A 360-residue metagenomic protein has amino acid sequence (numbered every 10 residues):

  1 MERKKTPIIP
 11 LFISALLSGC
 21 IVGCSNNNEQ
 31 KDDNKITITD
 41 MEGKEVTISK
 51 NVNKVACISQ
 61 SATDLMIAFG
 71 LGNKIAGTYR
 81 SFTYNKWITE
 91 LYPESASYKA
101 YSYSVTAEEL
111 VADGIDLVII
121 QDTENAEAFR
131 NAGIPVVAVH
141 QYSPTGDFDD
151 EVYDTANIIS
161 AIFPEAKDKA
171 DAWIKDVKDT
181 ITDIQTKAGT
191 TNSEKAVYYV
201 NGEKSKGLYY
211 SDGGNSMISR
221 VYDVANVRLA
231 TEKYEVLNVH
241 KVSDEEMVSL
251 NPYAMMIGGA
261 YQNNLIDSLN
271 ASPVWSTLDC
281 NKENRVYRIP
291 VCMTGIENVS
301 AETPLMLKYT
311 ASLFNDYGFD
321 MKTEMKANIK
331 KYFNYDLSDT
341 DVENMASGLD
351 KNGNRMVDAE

Functional and structural regions predicted by a protein language model:
E2-P10: Bacterial N-terminal signal peptides that target proteins for export
C20-G23: C-terminal motif of bacterial Sec signal peptides marking the signal peptidase cleavage site
S25-N27: Bacterial signal peptide processing site
K54-D113, L117, V227: A short, structured surface patch at a secondary-structure boundary
A56-I58, A76-Y79, L117-Q121, V137-V139 (+4 more regions): Structural recognition of the beta-strand scaffold that forms the well-ordered cores of secreted hydrolase catalytic
Y84, Y210-N238: Alpha-helical, coiled-coil/dimerization segments enriched in small aliphatic residues
A100-Y101, T106-I120, S243-A260: Proline-aspartate-enriched helix->loop->beta-strand connector
A128-K206, T231, R288-A359: Extracytoplasmic substrate-binding proteins
